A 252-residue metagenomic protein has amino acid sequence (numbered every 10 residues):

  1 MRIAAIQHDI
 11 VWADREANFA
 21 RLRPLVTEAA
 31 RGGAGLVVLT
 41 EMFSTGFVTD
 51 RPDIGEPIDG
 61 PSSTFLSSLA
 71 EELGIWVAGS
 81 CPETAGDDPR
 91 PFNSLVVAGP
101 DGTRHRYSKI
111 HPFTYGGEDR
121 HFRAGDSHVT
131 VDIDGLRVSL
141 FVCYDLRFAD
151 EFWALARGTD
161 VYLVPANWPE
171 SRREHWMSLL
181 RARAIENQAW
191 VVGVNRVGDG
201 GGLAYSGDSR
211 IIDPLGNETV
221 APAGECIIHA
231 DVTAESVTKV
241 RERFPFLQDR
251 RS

Functional and structural regions predicted by a protein language model:
M1-A5: Extreme N-terminal starter segment of soluble prokaryotic enzymes
Q7-W12: Short polar catalytic/cofactor-binding loops
R15, F19, R23-P100, R106 (+1 more regions): Cys-nucleophile CN-hydrolase/nitrilase-fold catalytic domain and related Cys-dependent amidase chemistry that acts on
V37, R137-V142, L163-V164, V192: Short hydrophobic-aromatic micro-motifs
T45, R51, V96, Y107-F113 (+2 more regions): Short beta->alpha transition motifs characteristic of CBS
E56, G86-R157, S171-S178, K239-F246: Active-site catalytic loop in hydrolytic enzyme cores
P61-A78, L146-I228: CN hydrolase (nitrilase-like) catalytic-core segments centered on the catalytic cysteine and neighboring Lys/Glu
G79-C81, N93-V97, V129, S209-I211 (+1 more regions): Short beta-strand scaffold segments in enzyme catalytic cores
